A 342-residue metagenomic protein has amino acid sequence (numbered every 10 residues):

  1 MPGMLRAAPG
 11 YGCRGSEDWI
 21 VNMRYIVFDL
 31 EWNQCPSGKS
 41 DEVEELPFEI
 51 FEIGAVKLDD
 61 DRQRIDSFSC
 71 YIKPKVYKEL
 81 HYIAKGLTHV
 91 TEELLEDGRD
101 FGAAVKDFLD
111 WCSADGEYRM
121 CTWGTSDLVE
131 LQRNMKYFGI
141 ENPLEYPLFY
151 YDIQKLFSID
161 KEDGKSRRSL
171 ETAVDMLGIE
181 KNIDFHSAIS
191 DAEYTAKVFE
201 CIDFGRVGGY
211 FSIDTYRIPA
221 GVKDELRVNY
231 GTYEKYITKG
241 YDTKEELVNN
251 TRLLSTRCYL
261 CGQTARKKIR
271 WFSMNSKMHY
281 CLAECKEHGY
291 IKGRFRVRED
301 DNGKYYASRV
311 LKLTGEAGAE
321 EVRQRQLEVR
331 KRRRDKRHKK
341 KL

Functional and structural regions predicted by a protein language model:
M1, T122, E245-V248: Generic amphipathic alpha-helical segments used as scaffolds and interaction surfaces in large, multi-domain proteins
G3-N22: Short, Lys/Arg-enriched N-terminal segments with co-localized hydrophobic residues within the first ~10-30 amino acids
W19-V129, R294-K336: Conserved non-catalytic scaffold segment of RNase H-like nuclease domains
L46-I53, K57-T88, C112-G240, K304-Y306: Metal-dependent phosphoesterase core characteristic of DEDDh/y 3'-5' exonuclease domains
I72-K73, D100, E162, E246 (+1 more regions): Residues that cap or flank secondary-structure elements
E96, Y146, D184-F185, I269 (+1 more regions): Short loop/turn and capping residues at structural boundaries
A104, E193, K277: Short Asp/Glu-rich motifs
C201-L342: Acidic two-metal-ion nuclease catalytic site recognized across multiple nuclease folds, prominently DnaQ/RNase D-T
